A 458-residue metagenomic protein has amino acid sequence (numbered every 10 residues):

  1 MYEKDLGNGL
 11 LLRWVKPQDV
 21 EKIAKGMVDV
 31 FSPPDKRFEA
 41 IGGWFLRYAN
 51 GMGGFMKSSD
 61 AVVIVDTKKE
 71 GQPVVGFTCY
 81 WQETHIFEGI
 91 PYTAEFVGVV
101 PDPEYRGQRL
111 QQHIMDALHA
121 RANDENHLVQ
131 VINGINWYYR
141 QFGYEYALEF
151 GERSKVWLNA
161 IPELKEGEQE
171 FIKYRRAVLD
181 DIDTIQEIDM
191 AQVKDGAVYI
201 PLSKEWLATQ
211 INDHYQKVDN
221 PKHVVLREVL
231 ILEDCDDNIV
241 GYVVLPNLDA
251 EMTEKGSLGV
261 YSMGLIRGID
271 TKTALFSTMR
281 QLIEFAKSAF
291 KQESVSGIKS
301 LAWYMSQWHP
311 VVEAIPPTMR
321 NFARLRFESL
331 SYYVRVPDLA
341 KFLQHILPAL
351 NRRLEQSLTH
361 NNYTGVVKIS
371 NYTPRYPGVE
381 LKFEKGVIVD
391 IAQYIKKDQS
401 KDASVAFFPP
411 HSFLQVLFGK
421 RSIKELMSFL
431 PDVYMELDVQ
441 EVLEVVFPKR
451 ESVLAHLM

Functional and structural regions predicted by a protein language model:
M1-E21, K25-K36, G42, E168-M458: Intrinsically disordered, low-complexity, positively biased terminal segments
Y2-F87, R109: Glycine/alanine-rich phosphate-binding loops at beta-alpha junctions
Y48-T67, G71, E95, A147 (+2 more regions): A short helix-loop-beta-strand connector motif used in the catalytic cores of GNAT acetyltransferases and, in some
V63, G71-Q82, E95, V100 (+1 more regions): Conserved beta-strand in the GNAT
T84-F96, R106, A250-Y261: A conserved beta-turn-beta hairpin within the catalytic core of GNAT-like acetyltransferases that forms part
F96-V99, Q130-G134, L301-W303: Conserved hydrophobic beta-strand within the GNAT/NAT acetyltransferase core sheet that lines the active-site cleft
P101, G107-A120, D270-K287: Conserved acetyl-CoA-binding loop-helix of GNAT-fold acetyltransferases
D124-L128, N133-R153, S306-F327: Conserved active-site alpha-helix within GNAT-family acetyltransferase domains
